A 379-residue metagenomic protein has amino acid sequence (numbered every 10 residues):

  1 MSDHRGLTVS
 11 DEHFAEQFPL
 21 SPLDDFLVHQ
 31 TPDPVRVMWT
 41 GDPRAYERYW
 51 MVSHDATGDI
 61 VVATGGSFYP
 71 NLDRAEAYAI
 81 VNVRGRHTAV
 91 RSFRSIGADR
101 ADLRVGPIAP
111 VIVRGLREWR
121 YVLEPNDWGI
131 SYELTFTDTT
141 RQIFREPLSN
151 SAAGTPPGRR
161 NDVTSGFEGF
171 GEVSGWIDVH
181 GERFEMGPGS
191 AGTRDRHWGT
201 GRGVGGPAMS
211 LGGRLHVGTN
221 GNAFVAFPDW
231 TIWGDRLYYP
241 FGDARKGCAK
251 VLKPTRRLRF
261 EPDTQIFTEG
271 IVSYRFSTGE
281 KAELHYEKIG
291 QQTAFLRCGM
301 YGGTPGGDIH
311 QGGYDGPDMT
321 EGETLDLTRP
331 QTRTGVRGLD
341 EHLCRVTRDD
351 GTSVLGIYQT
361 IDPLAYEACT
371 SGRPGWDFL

Functional and structural regions predicted by a protein language model:
S2-L379: Structured soluble/peripheral alpha/beta segments that form catalytic or ligand/cofactor-binding pockets
